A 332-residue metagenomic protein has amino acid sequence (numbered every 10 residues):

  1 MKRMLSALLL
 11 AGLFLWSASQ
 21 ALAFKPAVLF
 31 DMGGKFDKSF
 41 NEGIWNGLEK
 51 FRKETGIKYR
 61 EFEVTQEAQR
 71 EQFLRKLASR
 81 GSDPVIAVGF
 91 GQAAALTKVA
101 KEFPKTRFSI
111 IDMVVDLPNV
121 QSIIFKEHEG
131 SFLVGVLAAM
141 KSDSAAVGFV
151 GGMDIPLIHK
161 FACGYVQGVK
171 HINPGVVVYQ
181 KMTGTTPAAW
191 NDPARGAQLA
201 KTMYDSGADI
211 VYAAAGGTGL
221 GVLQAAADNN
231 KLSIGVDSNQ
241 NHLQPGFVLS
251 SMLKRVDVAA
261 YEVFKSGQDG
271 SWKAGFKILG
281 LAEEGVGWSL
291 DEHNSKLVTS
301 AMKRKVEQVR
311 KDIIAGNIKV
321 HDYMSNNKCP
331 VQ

Functional and structural regions predicted by a protein language model:
M1-M4: Positively charged n-region of N-terminal signal peptides that target proteins for export
A7-S17: Bacterial N-terminal signal peptides
L22-Q332: A residue-level marker of the well-folded mature domains of exported/periplasmic proteins
